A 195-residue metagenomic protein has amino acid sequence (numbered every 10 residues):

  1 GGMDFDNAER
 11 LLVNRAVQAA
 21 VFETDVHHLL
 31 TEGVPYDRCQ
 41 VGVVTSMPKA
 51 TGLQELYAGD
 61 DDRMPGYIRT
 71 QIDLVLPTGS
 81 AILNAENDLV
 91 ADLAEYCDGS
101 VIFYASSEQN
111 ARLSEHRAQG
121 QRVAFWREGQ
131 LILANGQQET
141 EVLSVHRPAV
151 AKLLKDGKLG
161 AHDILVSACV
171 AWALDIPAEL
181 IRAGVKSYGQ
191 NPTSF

Functional and structural regions predicted by a protein language model:
G1, A20-F22, L56-D62: Short, flexible loop segments at the rims of nucleotide/cofactor-binding pockets, characterized by
G1-G2, S46: Generic structural signal for short, solvent-exposed loop/turn connectors between secondary structure elements
G2-D37: Conserved nucleotide-sensing/catalytic segment adjacent to the nucleotide-binding pocket in NTP-handling enzymes
D37-F195: Acidic, Mg2+-coordinating active-site environments of NTP-dependent enzymes
